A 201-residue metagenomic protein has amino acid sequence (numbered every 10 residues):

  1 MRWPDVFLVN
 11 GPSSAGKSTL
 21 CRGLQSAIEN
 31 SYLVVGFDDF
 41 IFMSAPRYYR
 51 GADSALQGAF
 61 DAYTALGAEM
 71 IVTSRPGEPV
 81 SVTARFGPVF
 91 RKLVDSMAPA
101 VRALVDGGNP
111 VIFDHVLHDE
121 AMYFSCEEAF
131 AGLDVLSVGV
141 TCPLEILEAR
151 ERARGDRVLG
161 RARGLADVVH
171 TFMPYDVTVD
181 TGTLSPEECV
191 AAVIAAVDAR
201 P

Functional and structural regions predicted by a protein language model:
R2-V6, G108-N109: Pre-Walker A (Motif I) flank of P-loop NTPase domains
V9: Hydrophobic anchor at the beta1->P-loop junction of P-loop NTPases
P12: P-loop (Walker A) phosphate-binding loop of NTP-binding proteins
A15: ATP-binding Walker
S18: Walker A/P-loop
Q25-K92: Conserved substrate/cofactor phosphate-moiety recognition/catalytic segment in nucleotide-dependent phosphotransferases
V101-V111, V116-G155: ATP-dependent NMP and nucleoside kinases share a basic, alpha-helical "lid"
L144, A149-A192, A199-P201: Small-molecule kinase domains that catalyze NTP-dependent phosphoryl transfer to phosphate-bearing small molecules
